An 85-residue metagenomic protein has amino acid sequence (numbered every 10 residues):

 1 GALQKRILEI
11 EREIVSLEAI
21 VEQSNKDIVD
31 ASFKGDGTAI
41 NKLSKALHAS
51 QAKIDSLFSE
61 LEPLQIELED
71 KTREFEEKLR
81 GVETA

Functional and structural regions predicted by a protein language model:
G1-A85: Charged, heptad-repeat coiled-coil alpha-helices that serve as long linker/dimerization "arms" in large NTP-dependent
